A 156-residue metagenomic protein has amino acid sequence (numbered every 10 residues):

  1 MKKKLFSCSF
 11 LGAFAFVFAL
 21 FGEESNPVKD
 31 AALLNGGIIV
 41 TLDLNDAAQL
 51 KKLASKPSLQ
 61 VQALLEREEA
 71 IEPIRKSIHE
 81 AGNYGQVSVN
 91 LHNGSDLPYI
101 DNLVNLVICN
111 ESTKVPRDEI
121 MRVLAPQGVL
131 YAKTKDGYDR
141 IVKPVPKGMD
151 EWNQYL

Functional and structural regions predicted by a protein language model:
C8-A19: Bacterial N-terminal signal peptides
L34-K52, S58-Q60: Conserved class I S-adenosyl-L-methionine
A63-E68: Conserved acidic E/D residue at the C-terminus of a beta-strand in Rossmann-like folds
P73-P98: S-adenosyl-L-methionine
D96-L106: A short acidic, Gly/Pro-enriched loop at the edge of an enzyme's catalytic core that lines a small-molecule cofactor
V104-V115: A short SAM/SAH-binding and catalytic strip from SAM-dependent methyltransferases
V115-V129: A short glycine-rich, Lys/Arg-flanked "PGG" loop and its adjoining helix->strand segment in the class I
P144-L156: Beta-sheet-rich non-transmembrane sensory/scaffold domains
